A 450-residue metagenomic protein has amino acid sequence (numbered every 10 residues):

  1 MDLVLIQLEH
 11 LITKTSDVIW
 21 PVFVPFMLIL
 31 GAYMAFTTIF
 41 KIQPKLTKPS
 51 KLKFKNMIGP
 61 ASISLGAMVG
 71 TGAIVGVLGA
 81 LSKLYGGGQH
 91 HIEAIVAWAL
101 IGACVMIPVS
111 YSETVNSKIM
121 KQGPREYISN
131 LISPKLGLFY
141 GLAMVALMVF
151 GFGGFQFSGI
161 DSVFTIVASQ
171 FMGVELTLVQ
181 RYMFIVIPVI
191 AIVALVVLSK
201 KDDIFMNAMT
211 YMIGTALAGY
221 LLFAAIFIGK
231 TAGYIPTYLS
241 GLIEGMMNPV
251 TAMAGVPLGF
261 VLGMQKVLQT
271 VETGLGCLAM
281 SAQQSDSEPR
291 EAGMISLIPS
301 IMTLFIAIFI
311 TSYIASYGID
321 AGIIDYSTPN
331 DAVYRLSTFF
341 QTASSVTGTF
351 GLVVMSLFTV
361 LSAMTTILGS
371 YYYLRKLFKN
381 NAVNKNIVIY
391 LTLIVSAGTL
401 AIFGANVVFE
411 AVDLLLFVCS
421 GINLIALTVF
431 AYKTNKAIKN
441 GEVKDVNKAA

Functional and structural regions predicted by a protein language model:
M1-A73, G79-A97, M106, T399-F403 (+1 more regions): N-terminal alpha-helical transmembrane segments of multi-pass membrane transport and channel/translocase proteins
F26-I42, T47-P49, S158-F164, R181-K230 (+4 more regions): Membrane-interface loop-to-helix entry segments
L30-A35, L65-M68, I101-R125, S129-L198 (+1 more regions): Helix-loop-helix module between adjacent transmembrane segments
T38-I42, G72-G86, F150-V163, F171 (+6 more regions): Transmembrane helix-loop junctions in multi-pass membrane proteins
F40-N56, G79-I92, P108-I132, A321-V346 (+3 more regions): Flexible loop linkers connecting adjacent transmembrane helices in multi-pass alpha-helical membrane transporters
N56-Q122, E126, N130-S133, G293-I314 (+1 more regions): Membrane-interface helix-loop-helix modules in multi-pass membrane proteins
V109-I119, A224-G241, A254, Q283-S285 (+2 more regions): Extracellular/periplasmic helix-exit of transmembrane alpha-helices
K200-T210, T215-L278, Q283, Q341-S344: Membrane-embedded translocation segments of transport machinery
